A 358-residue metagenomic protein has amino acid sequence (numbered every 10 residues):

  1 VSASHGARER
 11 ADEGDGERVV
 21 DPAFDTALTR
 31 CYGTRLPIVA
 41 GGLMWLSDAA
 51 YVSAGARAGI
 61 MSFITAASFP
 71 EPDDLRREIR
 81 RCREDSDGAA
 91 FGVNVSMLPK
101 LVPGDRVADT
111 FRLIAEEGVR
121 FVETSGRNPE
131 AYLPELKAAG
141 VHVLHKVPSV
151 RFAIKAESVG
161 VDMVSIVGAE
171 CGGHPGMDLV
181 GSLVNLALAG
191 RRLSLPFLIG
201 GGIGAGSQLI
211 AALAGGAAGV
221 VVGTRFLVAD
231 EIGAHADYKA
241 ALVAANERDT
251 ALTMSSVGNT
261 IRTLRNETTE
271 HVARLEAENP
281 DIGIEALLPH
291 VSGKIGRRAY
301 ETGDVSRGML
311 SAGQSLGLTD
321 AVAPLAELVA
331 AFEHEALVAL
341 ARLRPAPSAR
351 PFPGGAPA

Functional and structural regions predicted by a protein language model:
V1-R18, A356-A358: N-terminal amphipathic/basic-hydrophobic helices that include classical n-h-c signal peptides and signal-anchor
S2-S4, D12, G140, N259 (+1 more regions): A general, composition-driven signal for non-globular sequence regions
A3, G16-R192: Active-site entrance/lid segments in N-terminal catalytic domains of soluble metabolic enzymes
R8, G176-S182, L186-L198, G204-A358: Conserved active-site-proximal phosphate/metal-binding subdomains
A11-G14, V20, V93, E278 (+1 more regions): Intrinsic-disorder/low-complexity regions
M97, E170, G202-I203, R225: Acidic, glycine-rich active-site loops and adjacent beta-strand->loop/helix elements that engage anionic groups
